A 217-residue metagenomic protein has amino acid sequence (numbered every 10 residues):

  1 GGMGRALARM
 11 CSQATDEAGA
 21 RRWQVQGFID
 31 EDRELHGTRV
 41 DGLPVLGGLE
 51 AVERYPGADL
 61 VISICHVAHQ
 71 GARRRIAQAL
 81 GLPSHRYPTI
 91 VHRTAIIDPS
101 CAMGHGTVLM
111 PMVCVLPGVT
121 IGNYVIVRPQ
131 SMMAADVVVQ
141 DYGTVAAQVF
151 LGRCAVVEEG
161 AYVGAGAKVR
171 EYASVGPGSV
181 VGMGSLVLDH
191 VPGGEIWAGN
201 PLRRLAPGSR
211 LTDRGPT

Functional and structural regions predicted by a protein language model:
G1-S12: Glycine-rich adenosine-cofactor-binding loop
G2-M3, A68-G71, L186: Short alpha-helical
C11-T15, L80: Active-site catalytic pocket residues across diverse enzymes, especially alpha/beta-hydrolases
D16-R39: NAD(P)-binding Rossmann-fold cofactor-contacting core
R33-I97: Phosphate-bearing ligand-interacting subdomains that bind or position ATP/ADP/UDP/GDP/NAD(P) or nucleotide-linked
T89-L205: Structural signal for interior beta-strand "rungs" in well-ordered beta-sheet cores of soluble enzyme domains
L188, L205-L211, P216: Short C-terminal tail/terminal secondary-structure segment of NAD(P)H-dependent dehydrogenase/reductase domains
